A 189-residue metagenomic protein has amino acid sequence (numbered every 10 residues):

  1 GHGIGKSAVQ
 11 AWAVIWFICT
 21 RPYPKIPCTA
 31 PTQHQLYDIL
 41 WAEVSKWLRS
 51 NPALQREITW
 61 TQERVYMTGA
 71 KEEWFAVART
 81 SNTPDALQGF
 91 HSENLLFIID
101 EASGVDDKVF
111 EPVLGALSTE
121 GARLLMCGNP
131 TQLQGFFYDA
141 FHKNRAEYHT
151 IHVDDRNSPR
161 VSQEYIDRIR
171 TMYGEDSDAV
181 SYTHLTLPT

Functional and structural regions predicted by a protein language model:
G1-L185: Phosphate/NTP-binding elements of NTP-utilizing enzymes
